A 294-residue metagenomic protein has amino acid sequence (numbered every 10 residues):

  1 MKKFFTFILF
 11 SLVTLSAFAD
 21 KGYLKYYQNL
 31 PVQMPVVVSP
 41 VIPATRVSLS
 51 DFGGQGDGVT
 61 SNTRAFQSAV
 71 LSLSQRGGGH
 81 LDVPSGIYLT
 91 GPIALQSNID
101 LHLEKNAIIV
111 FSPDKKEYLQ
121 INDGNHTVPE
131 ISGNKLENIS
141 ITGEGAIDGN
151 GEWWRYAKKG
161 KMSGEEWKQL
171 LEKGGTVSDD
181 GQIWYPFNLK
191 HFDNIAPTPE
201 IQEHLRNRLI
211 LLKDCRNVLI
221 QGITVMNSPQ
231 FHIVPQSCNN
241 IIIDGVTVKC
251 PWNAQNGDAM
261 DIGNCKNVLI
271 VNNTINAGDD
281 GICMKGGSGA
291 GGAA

Functional and structural regions predicted by a protein language model:
M1-D82, I87-D100, E104-D214, L219-Q221 (+5 more regions): Extracellular "leader-to-stem" segments immediately downstream of a signal peptide or signal-anchor in secreted/lumenal
I99, E137, R208, P229-F231 (+4 more regions): Structural beta-strand/beta-sheet cores of well-ordered domains, especially the beta-sheet scaffolds that support
I233, S237, G278-G281: Juxtamembrane interface elements at the cytosolic ends of transmembrane helices in multi-pass membrane proteins
N253-A294: Acidic, glycine-rich loop-and-beta core segments that form the ion-binding/anion-interacting portion of active sites
